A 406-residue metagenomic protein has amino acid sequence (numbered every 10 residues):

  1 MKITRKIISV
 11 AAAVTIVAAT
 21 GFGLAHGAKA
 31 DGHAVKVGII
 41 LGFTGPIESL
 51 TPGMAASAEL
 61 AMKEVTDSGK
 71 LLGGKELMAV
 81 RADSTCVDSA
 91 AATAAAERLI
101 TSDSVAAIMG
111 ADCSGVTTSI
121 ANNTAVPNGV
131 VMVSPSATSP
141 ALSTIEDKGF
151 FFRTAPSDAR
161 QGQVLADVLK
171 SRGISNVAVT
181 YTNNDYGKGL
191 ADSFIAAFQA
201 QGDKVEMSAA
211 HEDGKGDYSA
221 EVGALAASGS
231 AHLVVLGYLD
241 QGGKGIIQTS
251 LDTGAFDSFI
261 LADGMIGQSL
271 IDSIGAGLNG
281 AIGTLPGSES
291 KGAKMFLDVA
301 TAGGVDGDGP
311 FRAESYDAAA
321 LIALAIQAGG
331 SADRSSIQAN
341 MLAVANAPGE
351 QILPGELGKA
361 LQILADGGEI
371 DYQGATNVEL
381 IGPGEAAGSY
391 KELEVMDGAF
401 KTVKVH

Functional and structural regions predicted by a protein language model:
K2-A12, A19-H406: Extracytosolic ligand-binding ectodomains
